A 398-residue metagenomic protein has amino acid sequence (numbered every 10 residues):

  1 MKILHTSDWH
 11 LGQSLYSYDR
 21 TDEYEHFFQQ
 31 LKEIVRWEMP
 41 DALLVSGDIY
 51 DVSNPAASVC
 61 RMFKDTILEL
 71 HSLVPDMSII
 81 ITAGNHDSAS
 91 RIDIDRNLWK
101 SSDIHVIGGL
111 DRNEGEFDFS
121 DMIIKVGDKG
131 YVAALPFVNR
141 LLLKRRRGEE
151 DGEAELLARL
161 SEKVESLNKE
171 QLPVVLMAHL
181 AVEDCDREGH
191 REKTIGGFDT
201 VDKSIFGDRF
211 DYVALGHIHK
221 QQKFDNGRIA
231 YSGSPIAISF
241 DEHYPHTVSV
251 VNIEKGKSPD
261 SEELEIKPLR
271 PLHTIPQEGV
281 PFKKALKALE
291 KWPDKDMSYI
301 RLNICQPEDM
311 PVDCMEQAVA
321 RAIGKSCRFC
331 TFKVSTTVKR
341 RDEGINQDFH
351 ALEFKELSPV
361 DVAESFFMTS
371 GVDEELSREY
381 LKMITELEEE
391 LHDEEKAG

Functional and structural regions predicted by a protein language model:
M1-L68, P75-D76, L176, K382-E386 (+1 more regions): N-terminal active-site segment of His-dependent metallophosphoesterases
D8, F28, D48, F63 (+7 more regions): Divalent metal-coordination and catalytic microenvironments
V35-M39, V126-G127, L167-L172, W292-K295: Glycine-rich phosphate-binding loop signature in dinucleotide/nucleotide-binding domains
A42, I253-G398: Accessory, non-catalytic peripheral segments of nucleic-acid enzymes
L44, S78-I80, Y131-A133, V175 (+1 more regions): A structural signal for isolated positions on well-ordered beta-strands in alpha/beta enzyme cores
P55, A83-R228: His/Asp/Glu-rich metal-coordinating catalytic cores of metallo-dependent phosphodiesterases/hydrolases acting on
M62-V74, V201-R209, A322: Catalytic-core regions built around general acid/base machinery
K203-S204, D211-E278: A conserved active-site cap/scaffold subdomain adjacent to cofactor or substrate pockets
